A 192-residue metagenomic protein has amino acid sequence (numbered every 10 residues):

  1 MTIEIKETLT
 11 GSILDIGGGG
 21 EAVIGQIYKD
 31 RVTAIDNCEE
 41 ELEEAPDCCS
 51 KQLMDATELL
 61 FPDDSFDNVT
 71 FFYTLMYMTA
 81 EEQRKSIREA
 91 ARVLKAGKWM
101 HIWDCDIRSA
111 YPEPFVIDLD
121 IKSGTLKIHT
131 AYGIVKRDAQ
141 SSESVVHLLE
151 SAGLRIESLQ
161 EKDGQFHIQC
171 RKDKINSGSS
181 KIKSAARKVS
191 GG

Functional and structural regions predicted by a protein language model:
M1-G11: Conserved alpha-helix/loop element of class I SAM-dependent methyltransferases that forms part of the SAM/SAH-binding
L14-E58: Class I SAM-dependent methyltransferase SAM/SAH-binding core
V23, W103-L159: C-terminal alpha-helical "lid/dimerization" subdomain adjacent to the S-adenosyl-L-methionine
T57-V69: A short acidic, Gly/Pro-enriched loop at the edge of an enzyme's catalytic core that lines a small-molecule cofactor
N68-E82: A short SAM/SAH-binding and catalytic strip from SAM-dependent methyltransferases
R84-A96: A short glycine-rich, Lys/Arg-flanked "PGG" loop and its adjoining helix->strand segment in the class I
A152-G192: Core SAM-dependent methyltransferase catalytic element
